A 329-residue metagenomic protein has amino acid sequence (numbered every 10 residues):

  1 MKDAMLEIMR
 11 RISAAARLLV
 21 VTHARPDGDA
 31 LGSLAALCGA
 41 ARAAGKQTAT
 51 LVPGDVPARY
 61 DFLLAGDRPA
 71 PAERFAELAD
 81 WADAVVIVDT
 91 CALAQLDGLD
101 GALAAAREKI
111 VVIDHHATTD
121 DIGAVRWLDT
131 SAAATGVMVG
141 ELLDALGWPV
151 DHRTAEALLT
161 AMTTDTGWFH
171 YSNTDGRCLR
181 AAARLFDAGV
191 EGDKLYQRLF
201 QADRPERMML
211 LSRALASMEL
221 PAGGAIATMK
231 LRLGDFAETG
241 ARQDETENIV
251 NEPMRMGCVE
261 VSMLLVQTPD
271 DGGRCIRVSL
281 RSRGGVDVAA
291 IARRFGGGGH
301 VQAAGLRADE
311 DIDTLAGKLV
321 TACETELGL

Functional and structural regions predicted by a protein language model:
K2-A24, G32-D61, A76-A84, T164-L329: Hydrophobic helix-and-loop "lid/oligomerization" segment in the mid-to-C-terminal part of catalytic domains
A24-P26, T90-L93, H116-T118, L233-G234 (+1 more regions): Short glycine-rich anion-binding loops that position phosphate/pyrophosphate groups of nucleotides and phosphorylated
G28-L34, L93-D97: Short glycine/serine/threonine-rich phosphate/pyrophosphate-binding segments that cradle anionic phosphate groups
D61-L63, D97-G98: Metal-dependent catalytic neighborhoods of phosphoester/phosphodiester hydrolases
L63-A65, A106, I122-G123, F295: Short, structured coil segments at secondary-structure junctions
A65-A70, A105, L128-S131: Short, hinge-like loop/turn segments at secondary-structure boundaries
A70-G123: Active-site cofactor/cluster-binding pocket
I113-A181: Short alpha-helices
